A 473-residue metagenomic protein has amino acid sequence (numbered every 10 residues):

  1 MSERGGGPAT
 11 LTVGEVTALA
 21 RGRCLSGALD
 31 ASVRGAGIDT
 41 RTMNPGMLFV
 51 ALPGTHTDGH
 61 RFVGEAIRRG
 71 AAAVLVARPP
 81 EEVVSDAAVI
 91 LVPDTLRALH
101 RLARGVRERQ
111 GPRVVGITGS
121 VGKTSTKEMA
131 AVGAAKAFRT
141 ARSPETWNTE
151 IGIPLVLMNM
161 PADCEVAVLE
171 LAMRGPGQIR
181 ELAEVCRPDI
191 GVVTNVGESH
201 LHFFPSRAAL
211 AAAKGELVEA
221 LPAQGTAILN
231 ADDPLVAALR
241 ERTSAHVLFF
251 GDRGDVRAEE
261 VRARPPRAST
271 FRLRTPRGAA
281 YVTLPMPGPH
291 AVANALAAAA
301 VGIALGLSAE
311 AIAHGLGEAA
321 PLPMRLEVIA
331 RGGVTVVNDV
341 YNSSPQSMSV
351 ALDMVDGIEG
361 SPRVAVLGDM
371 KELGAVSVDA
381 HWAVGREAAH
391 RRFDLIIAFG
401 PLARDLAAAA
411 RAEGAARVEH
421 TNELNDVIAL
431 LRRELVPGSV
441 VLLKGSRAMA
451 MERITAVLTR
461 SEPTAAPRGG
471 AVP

Functional and structural regions predicted by a protein language model:
S2-E3, G7, I117, K123 (+4 more regions): ATP-dependent carboxylate/acyl-activation modules
S2-T118, S125-K136, I151, M158 (+3 more regions): Short, basic phosphate-binding NTP loop
E15, A98-A231, L235-T243, R433-E434 (+1 more regions): Phosphate-binding loop of NTP-binding sites
V16, M47, A66, L102 (+14 more regions): Residue-level signal for inorganic ion chemistry
T17, R23, P79-S85, I190-T335 (+4 more regions): Acidic, Mg2+-coordinating active-site environments of NTP-dependent enzymes
G54-T57, L322-M324, V340-G414, H420 (+2 more regions): Active-site beta-alpha connecting loops in nucleotide-dependent enzymes
V63, I67-R68, A183-E184, D356 (+2 more regions): Non-catalytic positions within long, well-ordered alpha-helices that form the structural scaffold/packing of enzyme
V63, L99, I179, K214 (+4 more regions): Generic hydrophobic/aromatic pocket-lining and core-packing "Φ" positions
